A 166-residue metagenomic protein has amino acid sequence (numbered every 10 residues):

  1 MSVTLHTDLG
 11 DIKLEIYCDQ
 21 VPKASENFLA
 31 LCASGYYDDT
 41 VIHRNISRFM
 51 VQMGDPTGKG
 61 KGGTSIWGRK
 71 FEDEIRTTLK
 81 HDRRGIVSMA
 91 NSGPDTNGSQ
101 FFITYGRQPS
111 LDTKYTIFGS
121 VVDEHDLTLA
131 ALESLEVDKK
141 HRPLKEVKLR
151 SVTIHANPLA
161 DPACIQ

Functional and structural regions predicted by a protein language model:
M1-Q166: Cyclophilin-like peptidyl-prolyl cis-trans isomerases
